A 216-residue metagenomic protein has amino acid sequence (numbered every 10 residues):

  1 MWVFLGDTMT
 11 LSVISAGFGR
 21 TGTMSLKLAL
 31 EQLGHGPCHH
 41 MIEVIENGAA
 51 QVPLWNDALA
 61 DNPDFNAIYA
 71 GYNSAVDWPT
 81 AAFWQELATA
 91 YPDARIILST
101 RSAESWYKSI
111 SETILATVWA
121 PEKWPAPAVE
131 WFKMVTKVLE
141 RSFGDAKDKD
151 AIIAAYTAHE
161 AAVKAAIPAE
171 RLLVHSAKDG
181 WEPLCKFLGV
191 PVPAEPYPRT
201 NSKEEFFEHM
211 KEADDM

Functional and structural regions predicted by a protein language model:
W2-I68: PAPS-dependent sulfotransferase catalytic core
T23-M24, A81-Q85, Y107, G180-L184: Short, well-ordered alpha-helical microsegments
H35, E43, W84-A151, K186 (+1 more regions): PAPS-dependent sulfotransferase catalytic domain
I42-V52, I97-Y107, W124, A161-M216: The conserved 3'-phosphoadenosine-5'-phosphosulfate
N56-L87: Conserved nucleotide-sensing/catalytic segment adjacent to the nucleotide-binding pocket in NTP-handling enzymes
G71-S74, A146-I153, A169-V174: Active-site rim elements
A154-A158: A non-catalytic, amphipathic alpha-helix used as a structural packing/dimerization or gating element in enzyme scaffolds
